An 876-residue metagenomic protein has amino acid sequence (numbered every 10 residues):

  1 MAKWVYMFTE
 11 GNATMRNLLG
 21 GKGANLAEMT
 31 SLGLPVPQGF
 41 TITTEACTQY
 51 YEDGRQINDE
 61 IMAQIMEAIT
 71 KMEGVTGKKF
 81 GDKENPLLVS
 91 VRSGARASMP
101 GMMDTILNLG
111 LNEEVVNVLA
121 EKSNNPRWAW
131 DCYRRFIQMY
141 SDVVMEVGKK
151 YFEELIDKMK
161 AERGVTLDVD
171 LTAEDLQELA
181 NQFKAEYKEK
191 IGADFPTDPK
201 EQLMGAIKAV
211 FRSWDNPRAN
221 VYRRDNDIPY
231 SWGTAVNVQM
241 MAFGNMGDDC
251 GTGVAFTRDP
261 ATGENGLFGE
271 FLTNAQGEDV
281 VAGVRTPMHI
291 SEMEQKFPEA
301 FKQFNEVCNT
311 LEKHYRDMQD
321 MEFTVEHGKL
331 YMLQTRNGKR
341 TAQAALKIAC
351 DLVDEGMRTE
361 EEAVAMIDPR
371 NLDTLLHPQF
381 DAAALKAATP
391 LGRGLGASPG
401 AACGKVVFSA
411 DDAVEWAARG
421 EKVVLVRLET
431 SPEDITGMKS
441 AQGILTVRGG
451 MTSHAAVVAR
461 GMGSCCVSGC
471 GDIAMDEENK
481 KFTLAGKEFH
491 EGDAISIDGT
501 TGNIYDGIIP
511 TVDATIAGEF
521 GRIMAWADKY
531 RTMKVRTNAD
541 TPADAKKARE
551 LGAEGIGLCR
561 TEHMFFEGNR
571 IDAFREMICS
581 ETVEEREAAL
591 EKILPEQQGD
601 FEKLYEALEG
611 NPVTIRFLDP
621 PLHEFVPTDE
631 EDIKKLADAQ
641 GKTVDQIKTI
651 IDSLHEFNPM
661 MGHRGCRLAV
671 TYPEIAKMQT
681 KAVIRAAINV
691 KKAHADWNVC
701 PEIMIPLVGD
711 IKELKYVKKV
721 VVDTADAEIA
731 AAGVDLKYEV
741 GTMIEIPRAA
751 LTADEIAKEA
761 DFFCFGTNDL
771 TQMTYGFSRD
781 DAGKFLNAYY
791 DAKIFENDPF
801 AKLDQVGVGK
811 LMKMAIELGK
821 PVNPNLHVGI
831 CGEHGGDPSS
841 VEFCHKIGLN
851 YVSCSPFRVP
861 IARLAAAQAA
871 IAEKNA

Functional and structural regions predicted by a protein language model:
M1-A387, E421-V424, S431-T436, Q442 (+10 more regions): Nucleotide/phosphate-binding sheet-loop regions of phosphoryl- and nucleotidyl-transfer enzymes
F40, V447-G449, S468-G471, C559 (+2 more regions): Short beta->alpha connector loops at strand-helix junctions that form conserved, small/polar/Pro-enriched
Q64, D472-Y505, P510: S4-like RNA-binding module at protein N-termini
R92, I516, W526-A876: Conserved alpha/beta-domain cores
M357-S440, N503-I509, F520, M524-D528 (+1 more regions): Protease-associated
Q442-R448, C466, G829: A short, small-residue-rich loop immediately preceding and capping a beta-strand
M462-S464: Residues forming the flavin
